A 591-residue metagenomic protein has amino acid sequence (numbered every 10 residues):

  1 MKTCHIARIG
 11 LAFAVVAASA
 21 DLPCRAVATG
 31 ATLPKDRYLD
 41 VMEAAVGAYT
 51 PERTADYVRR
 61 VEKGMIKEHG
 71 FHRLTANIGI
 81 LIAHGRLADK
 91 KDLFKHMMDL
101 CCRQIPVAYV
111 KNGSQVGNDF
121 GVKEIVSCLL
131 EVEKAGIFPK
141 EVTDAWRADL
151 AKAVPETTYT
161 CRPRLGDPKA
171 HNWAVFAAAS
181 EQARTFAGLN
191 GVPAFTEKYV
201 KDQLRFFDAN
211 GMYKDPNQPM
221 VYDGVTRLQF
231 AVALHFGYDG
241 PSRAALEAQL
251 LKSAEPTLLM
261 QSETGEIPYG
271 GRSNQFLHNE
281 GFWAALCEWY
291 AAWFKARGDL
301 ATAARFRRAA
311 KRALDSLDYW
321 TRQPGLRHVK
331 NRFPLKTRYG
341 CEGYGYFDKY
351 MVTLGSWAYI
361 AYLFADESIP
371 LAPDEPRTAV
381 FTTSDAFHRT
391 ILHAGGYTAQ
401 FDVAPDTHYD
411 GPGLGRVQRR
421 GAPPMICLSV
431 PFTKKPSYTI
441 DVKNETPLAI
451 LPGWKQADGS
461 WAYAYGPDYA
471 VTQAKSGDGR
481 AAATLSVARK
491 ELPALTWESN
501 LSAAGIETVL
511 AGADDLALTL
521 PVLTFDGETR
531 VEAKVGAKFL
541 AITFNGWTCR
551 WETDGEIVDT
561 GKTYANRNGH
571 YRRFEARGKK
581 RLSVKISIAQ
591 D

Functional and structural regions predicted by a protein language model:
M1-G10: Bacterial N-terminal signal peptides that target proteins for export
G10-D21: Bacterial N-terminal signal peptides
L22-C102: Low-complexity, Ser/Thr/Pro/Gly-enriched N-terminal "stalk/linker" regions
I82-K91, V132-T143, F186-G191, G240-P241: Short coil/turn connectors between adjacent alpha-helices in alpha-solenoid helical repeat scaffolds
L100-N118: Blade-loop segments of beta-propeller domains
G113-V116, V122-E131, A148-V380, D385-A386: Extracellular polysaccharide-recognition and catalytic grooves
L259-T560, Y564-N566: Extended polysaccharide-engagement surfaces of secreted carbohydrate-active enzymes
R573-Q590: Short Pro-Gly-centered flexible turn/kink motifs
